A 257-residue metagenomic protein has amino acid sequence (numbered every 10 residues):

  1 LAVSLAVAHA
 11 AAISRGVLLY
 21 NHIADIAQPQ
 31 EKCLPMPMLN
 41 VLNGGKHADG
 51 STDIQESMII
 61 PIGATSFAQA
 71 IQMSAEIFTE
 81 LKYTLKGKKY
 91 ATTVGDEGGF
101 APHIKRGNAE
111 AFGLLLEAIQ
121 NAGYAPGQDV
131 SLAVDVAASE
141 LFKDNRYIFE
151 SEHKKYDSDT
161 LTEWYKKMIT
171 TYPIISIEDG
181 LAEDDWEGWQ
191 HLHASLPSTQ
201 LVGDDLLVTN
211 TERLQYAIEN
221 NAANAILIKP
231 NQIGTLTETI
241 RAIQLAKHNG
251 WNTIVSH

Functional and structural regions predicted by a protein language model:
L1-N43, H47: Hydrophobic alpha-helical hairpins/lids featuring a short glycine-rich hinge
S4, A12-R15, F67-S74, F78 (+5 more regions): Generic structural signal for well-ordered, non-membrane alpha-helical segments in soluble metabolic enzymes
V7, S74-L81, L85, L115 (+3 more regions): Hydrophobic alpha-helical packing residues
I13-G16, K86, K247: Anion (oxyanion) recognition and catalysis
V17, Y90, W251: Short glycine/serine/threonine/alanine-rich loop segments
Q28, K32-G95: Mobile "lid/hinge" segments at catalytic clefts and subdomain interfaces of large enzymes
E56-F67, A91-N108, A137-E152: Active-site-proximal beta-alpha loop/turn segments in soluble metabolic enzymes
A109-H257: Catalytic core of soluble alpha/beta enzymes
